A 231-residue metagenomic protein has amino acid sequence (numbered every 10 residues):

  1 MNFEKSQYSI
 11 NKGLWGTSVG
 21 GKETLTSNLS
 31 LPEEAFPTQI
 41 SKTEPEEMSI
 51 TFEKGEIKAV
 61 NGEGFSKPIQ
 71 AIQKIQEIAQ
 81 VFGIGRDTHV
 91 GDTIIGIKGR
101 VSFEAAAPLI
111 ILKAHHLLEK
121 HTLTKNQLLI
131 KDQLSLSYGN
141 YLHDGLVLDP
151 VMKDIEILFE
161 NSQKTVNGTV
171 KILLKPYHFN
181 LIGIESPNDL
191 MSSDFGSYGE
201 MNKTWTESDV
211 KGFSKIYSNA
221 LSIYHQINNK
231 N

Functional and structural regions predicted by a protein language model:
M1-N231: Nucleotide-activated chemistry modules centered on ATP-dependent adenylation/adenylyltransferase
